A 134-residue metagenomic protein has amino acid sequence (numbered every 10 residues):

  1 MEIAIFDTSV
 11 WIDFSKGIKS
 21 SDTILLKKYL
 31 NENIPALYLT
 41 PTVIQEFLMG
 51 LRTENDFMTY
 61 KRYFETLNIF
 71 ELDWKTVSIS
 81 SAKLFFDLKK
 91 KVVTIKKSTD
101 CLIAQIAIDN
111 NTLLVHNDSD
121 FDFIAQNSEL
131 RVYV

Functional and structural regions predicted by a protein language model:
M1-I3, A104, I108-V134: Acidic, PIN/NYN-like endoribonuclease modules and their adjacent C-terminal/linker elements
M1-L39, M49-R62: Short, well-structured N-terminal submotif of metal-dependent ribonuclease cores
F6, L39, L72, V115-H116: Short beta-strand scaffold positions
D7-T8, F47, S81, A107: Generic structural signal for small/hydrophobic residues in well-ordered secondary structure, especially within
T8, P41, K97-C101: Conserved glycosyltransferase catalytic-site signature
W11, I44-F47, F121: A generic structural signal for short hydrophobic patches within well-formed alpha-helices
N55, K61-F70, W74: Active-site-proximal, substrate-binding regions of enzyme catalytic domains and RNA-binding/basic surfaces
F70-L113: Active-site neighborhoods of divalent-metal-dependent phosphate/nucleic-acid chemistry enzymes
